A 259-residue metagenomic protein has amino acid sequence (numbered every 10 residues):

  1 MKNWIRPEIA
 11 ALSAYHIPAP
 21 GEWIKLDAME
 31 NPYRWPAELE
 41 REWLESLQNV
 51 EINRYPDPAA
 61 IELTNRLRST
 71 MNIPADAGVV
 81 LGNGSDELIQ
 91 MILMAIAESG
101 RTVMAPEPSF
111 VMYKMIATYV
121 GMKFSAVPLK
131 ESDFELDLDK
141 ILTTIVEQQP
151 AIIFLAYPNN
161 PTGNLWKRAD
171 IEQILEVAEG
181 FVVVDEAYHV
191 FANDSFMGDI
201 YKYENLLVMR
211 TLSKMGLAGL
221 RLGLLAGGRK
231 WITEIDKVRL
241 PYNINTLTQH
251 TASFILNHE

Functional and structural regions predicted by a protein language model:
K2-G84, M91: N-terminal small-domain helix-loop-helix segment of the aminotransferase-like
A75-V79, G100-T102, E186, E204-N205: Short acidic capping loops at alpha-helix termini that bridge into adjacent secondary structure
G84-A97, N159, F181-Y188, A192-N193 (+1 more regions): Glycine/small-residue-rich loop that forms an oxyanion/phosphate-binding "nest" at active or ligand-binding sites
A95-I116: Conserved PLP-anchoring active-site segment centered on the Schiff-base-forming lysine
E107, A126-E131, R210: Short beta->alpha connector loops at strand-helix junctions that form conserved, small/polar/Pro-enriched
V120-F124: A short helix-loop-beta submotif of the ANL/AMP-binding
S125, S132-E186: Active-site phosphate-binding strand-loop segment of PLP-dependent enzymes
N205-E259: PLP-dependent aminotransferase class I/II
